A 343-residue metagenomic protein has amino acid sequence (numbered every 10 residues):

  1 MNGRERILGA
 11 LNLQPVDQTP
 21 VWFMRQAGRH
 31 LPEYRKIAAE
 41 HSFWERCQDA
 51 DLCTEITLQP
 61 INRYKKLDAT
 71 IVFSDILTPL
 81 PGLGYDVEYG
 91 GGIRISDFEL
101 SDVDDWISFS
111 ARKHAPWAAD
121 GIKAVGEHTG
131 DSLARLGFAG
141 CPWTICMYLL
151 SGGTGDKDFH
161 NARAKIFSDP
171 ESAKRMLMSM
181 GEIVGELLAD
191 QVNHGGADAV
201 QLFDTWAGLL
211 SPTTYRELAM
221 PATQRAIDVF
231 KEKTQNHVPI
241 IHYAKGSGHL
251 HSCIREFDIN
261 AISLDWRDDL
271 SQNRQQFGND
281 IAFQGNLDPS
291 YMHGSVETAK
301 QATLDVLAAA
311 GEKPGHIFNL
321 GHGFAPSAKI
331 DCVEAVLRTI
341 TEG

Functional and structural regions predicted by a protein language model:
M1-G91, Q224-R225, A308, I330-G343: N-terminal basic, low-complexity leaders that serve as flexible interaction/assembly modules and, when applicable, as
A39-F43, L100-S110, R163-R175: Short glycine/proline- and acidic residue-enriched helix-loop micro-motifs that form flexible lids or anion-recognition
S42, D49, E99-D105, D158 (+1 more regions): Intrinsic-disorder/low-complexity, polar/charged segments
C47, D51, S108-A115, G246: Short gly/ser-rich anion-binding loops that grip negatively charged ligand groups
E88-L100, G155-R163: A charged helix-plus-loop insertion that forms the helical arch/lid used to bind and gate nucleic-acid substrates
G91-H128: A gly/proline- and charged-residue-enriched helix-loop-helix capping module
H114-G343: Active-site loop segments of alpha/beta catalytic cores
